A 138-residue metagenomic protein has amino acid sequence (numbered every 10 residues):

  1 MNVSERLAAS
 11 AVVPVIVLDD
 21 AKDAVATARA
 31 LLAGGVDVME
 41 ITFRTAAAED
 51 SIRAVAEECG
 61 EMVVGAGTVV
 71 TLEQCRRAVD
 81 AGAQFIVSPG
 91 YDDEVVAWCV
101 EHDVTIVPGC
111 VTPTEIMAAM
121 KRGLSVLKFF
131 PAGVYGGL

Functional and structural regions predicted by a protein language model:
M1-Q84, E101: Conserved N-terminal beta1-alpha1 strand-loop-helix module at the mouth
A47, V70-E73, V79-L138: Conserved anion-binding
